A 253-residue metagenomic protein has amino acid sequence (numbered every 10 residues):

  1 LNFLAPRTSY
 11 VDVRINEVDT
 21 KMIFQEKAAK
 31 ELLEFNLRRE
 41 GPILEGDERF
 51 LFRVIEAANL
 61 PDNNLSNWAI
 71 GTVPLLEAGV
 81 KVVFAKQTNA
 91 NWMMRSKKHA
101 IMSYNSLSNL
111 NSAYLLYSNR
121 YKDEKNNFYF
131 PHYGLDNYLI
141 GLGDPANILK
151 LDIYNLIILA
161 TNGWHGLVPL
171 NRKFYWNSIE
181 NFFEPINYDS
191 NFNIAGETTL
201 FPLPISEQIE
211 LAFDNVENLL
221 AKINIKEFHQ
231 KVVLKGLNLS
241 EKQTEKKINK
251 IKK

Functional and structural regions predicted by a protein language model:
L1-V18: A conserved helix-loop-beta module that forms one wall/lid of the active-site cleft in ATP-utilizing catalytic domains
N2-F3, L156-N162: Sec-exported extracytoplasmic/periplasmic mature domains
Y10-D12, T20-M22, K173, N181-P185: Beta-sheet entry/capping signal
D12, G163-Y175: Catalytic-loop signature of eukaryotic-like protein kinases
V18-K30: Charged, often glycine-rich, active-site loop that binds/positions anionic groups
I23, L32-F35, I194-G196: Short helix/loop capping segments that flank catalytic or ligand/cofactor-binding pockets
K30-I158: ATP-dependent phospho-/nucleotidyl transfer catalytic cores
K81-N91, R95-Y104, S108-D123, Y129-L142 (+2 more regions): C-terminal catalytic region of ATP-dependent kinase domains
